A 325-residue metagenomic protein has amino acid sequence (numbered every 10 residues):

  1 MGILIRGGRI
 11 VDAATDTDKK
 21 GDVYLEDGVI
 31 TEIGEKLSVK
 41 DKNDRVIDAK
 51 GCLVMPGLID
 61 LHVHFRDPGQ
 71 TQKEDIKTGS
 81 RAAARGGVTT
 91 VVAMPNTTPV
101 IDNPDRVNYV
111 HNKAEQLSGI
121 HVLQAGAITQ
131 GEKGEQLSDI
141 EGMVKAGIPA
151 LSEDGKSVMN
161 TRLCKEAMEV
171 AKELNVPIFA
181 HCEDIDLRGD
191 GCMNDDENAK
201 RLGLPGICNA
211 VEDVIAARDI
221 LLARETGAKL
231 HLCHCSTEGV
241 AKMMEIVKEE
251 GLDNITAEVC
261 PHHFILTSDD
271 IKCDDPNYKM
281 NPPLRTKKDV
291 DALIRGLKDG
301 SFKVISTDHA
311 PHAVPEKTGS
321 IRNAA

Functional and structural regions predicted by a protein language model:
M1-P56: Histidine-rich, glycine-flanked metal-binding segment
G8, G28, G51, H62 (+8 more regions): Divalent metal-coordination and catalytic microenvironments
A49-A114: Metal-associated gating/positioning segment near the N- to mid-region
D60-V63, V88-A93, G119-L123, N194-L204: Gly-rich Lys/Arg/Thr-decorated short loops/hinges at beta-loop-alpha junctions or inter-strand turns that position
L61-E74, T97, L123-Q136, P205-N209: Active-site mouth loops of central-metabolism enzymes
Q72-S80, E132-G142, R218: Short, acidic/polar
P104-H121, E169-A180: Alpha-helix-loop-beta-strand connector modules within alpha/beta enzyme cores
L137-I305: Histidine/acidic residue-rich metal-binding segments in metalloenzymes
